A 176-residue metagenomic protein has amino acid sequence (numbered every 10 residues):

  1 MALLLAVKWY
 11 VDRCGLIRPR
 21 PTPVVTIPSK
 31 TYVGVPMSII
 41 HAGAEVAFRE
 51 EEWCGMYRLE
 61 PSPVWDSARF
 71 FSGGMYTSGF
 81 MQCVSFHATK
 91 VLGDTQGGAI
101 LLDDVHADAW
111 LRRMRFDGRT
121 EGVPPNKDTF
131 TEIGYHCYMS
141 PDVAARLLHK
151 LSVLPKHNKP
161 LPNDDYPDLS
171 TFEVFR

Functional and structural regions predicted by a protein language model:
M1, V33-G34, H106: Short alpha-helical
A2-Y10, G98, L147: Buried hydrophobic packing segments
L4, P36-M37, A109, A145: Alpha-helical elements of the RecA-like P-loop NTPase motor core of helicases
L5, W9, H41-A42, L101 (+1 more regions): Short alpha-helical scaffold segments that flank and stabilize functional sites
K8, D12-G74: PLP-dependent aminotransferase-like
F71-G73, S78-R176: Active-site region of PLP-dependent enzymes
